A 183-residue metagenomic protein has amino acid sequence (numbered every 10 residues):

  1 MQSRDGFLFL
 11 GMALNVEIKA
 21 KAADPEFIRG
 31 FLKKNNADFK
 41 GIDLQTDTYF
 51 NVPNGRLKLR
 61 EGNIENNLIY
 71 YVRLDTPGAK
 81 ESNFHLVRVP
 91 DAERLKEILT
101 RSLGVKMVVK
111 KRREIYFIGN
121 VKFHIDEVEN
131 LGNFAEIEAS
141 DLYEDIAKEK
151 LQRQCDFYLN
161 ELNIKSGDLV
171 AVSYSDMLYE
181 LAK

Functional and structural regions predicted by a protein language model:
M1-L10: N-terminal amphipathic/basic-hydrophobic helices that include classical n-h-c signal peptides and signal-anchor
Q2, L14, N133-A135: Exposed, low-complexity/repetitive linear segments and helix-based recognition motifs, biased toward charged/polar
F9-V121, L162-K183: N-terminal strand-loop-strand beta-hairpin
E26-R29, D145-E149: Short acidic, Gly/Pro-enriched loop/turn segments at secondary-structure junctions
G78-N83, A135-E136, I146-E149: A short, polar/proline- and glycine-enriched secondary-structure boundary/capping micro-motif
V105-D145: Conserved, surface-exposed functional patches that form binding/active-site neighborhoods
I146-V170: Mixed-charge, glycine-accented linear interaction segment located at domain edges/termini
